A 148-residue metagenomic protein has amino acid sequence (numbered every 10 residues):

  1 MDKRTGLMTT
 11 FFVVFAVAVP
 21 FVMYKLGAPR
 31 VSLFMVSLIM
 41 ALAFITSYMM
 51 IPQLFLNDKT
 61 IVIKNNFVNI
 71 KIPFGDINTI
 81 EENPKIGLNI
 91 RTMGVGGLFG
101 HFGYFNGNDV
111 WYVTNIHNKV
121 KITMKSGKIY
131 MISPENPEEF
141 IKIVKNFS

Functional and structural regions predicted by a protein language model:
M1-G27, K121, G127-I129: N-terminal membrane-targeting/pre-transmembrane regions
M1-G6, F21-K25, I61-P73, I132 (+1 more regions): Short N-terminal helix-initiation segments at or just after the protein's N-terminus
V13-V17, S37-F44: Hydrophobic alpha-helical transmembrane segments of multipass integral membrane proteins
G27-V36: Short, aromatic-rich membrane-interface segments at the entry and exit of alpha-helical transmembrane domains
M40-E81: Conserved beta-hairpin
K64-S126: Non-transmembrane, membrane-adjacent beta-strand/coil modules in membrane-associated proteins and peripheral
P84, F147-S148: Alpha-helix boundary/capping residues
N118-N146: Terminal membrane-proximal soluble interaction domains of membrane-associated proteins
